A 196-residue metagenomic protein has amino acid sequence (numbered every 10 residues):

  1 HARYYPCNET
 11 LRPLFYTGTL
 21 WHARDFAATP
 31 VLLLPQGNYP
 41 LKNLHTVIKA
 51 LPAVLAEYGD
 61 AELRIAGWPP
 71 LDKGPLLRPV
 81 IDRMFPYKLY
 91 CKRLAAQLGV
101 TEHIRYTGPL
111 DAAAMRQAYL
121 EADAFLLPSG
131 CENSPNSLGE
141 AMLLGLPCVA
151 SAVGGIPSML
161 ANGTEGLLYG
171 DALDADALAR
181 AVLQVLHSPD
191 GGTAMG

Functional and structural regions predicted by a protein language model:
P6-K42, I48-L51, L63-A66: Conserved donor-binding/catalytic core segment of Leloir-type glycosyltransferases
L77-P109, A113: Nucleotide-activated donor-binding/catalytic signature segment of Leloir-type glycosyltransferases, i.e., the conserved
P109, Q117-A122: Short alpha-helical donor nucleotide-sugar binding micro-motif in glycosyltransferases
R116, P135-L143, P157-S158, T164: Short alpha-helical segment that forms part of, or immediately flanks, the ligand-binding pocket in carbohydrate-active
F125-L126: A short hydrophobic beta-strand element within the catalytic core of glycosyltransferases that build diverse glycans
G130: Aromatic "clamp/platform" in nucleotide-sugar-dependent glycosyltransferases that forms part of the donor/acceptor
P147-A150, L160: Short hydrophobic beta-strand element within catalytic cores of glycosyltransferases and related nucleotide-activated
P157-Q184, D190-T193: Change "using UDP/GDP/dTDP sugars" to "using nucleotide sugars
